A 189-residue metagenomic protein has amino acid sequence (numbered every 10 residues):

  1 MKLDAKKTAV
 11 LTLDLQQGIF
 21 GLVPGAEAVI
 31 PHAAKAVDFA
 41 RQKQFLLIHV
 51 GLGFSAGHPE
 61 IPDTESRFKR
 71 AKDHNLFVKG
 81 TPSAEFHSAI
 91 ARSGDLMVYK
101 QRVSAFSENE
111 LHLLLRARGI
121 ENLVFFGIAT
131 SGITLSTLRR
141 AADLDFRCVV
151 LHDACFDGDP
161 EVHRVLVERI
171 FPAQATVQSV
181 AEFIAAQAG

Functional and structural regions predicted by a protein language model:
M1-A9, K35-K43, F68-G189: Active-site-adjacent betaalpha module
A9-L15: Acidic-leg catalytic submotif of subtilisin-like serine proteases
L15, L52-F54, D153: Active-site loop/turn elements of alpha/beta-hydrolase fold enzymes, especially the short glycine-/histidine-rich
Q17-G21: Short acidic, Gly/Ser-rich segments with clustered Asp/Glu that frequently serve as metal-coordination loops in enzyme
L22-A26, V162: Short, solvent-exposed loop/turn segments at secondary-structure boundaries
A26-A34: Short amphipathic alpha-helical segment that frequently serves as the phosphate-/nucleotide-binding helix
A40-P59: Von Willebrand factor
P59-S66: Short, flexible, mixed-charge acidic loops at enzyme active sites
